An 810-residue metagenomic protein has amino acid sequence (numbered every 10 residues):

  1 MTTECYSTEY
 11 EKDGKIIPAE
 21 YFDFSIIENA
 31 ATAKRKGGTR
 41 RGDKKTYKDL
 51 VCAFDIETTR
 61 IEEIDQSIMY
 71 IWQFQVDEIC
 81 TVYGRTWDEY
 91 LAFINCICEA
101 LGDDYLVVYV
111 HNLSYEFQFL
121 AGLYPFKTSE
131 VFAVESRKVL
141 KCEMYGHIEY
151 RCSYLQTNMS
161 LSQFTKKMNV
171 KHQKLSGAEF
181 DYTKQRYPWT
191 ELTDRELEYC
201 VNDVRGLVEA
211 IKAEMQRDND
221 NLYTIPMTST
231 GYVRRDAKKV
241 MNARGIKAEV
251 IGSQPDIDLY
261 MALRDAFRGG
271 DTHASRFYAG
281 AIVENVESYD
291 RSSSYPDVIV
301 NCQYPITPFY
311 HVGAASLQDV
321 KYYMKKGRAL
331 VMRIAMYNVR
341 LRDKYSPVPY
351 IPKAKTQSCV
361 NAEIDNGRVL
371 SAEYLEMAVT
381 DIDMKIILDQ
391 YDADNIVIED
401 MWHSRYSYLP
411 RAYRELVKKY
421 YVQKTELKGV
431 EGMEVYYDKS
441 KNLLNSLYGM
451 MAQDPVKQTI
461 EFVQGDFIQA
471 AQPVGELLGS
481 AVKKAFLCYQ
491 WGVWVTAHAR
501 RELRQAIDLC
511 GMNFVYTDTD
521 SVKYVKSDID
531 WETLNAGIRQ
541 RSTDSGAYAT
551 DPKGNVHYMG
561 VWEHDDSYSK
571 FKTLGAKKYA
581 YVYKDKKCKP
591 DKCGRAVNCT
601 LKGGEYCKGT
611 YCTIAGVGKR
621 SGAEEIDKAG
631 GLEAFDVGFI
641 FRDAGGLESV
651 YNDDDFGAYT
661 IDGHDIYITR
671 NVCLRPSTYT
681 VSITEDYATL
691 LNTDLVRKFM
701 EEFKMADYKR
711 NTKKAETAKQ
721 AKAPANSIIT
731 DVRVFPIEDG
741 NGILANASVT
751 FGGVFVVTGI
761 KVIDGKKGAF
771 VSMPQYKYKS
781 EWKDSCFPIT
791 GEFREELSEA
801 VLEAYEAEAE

Functional and structural regions predicted by a protein language model:
M1-C52, I56: N-terminal accessory regions of nucleic-acid-interacting proteins
C5, T46-K48, E62-N112, F117-M705: Conserved acidic
A31, G37-T39, R60, T425 (+2 more regions): Short amphipathic beta-strand and strand-loop transition segments with alternating hydrophobic
L50, I68, R328-L330, I728 (+1 more regions): Residues at beta-strand starts and edge strands
F54, W562, I729-D731: Short Pro/Gly-enriched beta-strand edge/turn motifs at strand-loop
F54-I56, R333-I334, Y579, G759-V762: Broad, structure-driven detector of short, well-ordered beta-strand segments within folded domains
D55-E63: Ser/Thr-glycine-rich phosphate-binding loops at phosphate-binding pockets of nucleotides, nucleotide cofactors
M705-E810: Single-stranded nucleic acid-binding surfaces, predominantly the OB-fold ssDNA-binding core
